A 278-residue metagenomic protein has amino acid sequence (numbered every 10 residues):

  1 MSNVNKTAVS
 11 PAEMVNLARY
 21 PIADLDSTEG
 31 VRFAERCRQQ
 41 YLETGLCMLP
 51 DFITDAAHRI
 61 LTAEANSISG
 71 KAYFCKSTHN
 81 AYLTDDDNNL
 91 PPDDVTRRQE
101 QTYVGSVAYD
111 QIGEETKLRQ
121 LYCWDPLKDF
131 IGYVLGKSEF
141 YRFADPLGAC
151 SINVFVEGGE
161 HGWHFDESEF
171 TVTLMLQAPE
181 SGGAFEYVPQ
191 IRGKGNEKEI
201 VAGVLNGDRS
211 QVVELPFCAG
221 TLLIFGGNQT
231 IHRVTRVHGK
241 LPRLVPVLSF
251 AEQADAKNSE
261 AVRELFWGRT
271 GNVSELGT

Functional and structural regions predicted by a protein language model:
M1-E43, T270-T278: Fe(II)/2-oxoglutarate
R38, A57-R59, F170: Short functional linear motifs
C47-I53: Short amphipathic
I53, L176, F250-E252: Short beta-strand segments enriched in hydrophobic/aromatic residues within well-folded beta-rich domains
I53-A56, I60-A72, P92-D145: Signature of the catalytic double-stranded beta-helix
A63, S67-N88, V188: Short, solvent-exposed beta-strand-terminating loops
I112-R119, P126-L222, N228: Catalytic core of non-heme Fe(II) oxygenases with the double-stranded beta-helix
A184-T278: Catalytic core of Fe(II)/2-oxoglutarate
